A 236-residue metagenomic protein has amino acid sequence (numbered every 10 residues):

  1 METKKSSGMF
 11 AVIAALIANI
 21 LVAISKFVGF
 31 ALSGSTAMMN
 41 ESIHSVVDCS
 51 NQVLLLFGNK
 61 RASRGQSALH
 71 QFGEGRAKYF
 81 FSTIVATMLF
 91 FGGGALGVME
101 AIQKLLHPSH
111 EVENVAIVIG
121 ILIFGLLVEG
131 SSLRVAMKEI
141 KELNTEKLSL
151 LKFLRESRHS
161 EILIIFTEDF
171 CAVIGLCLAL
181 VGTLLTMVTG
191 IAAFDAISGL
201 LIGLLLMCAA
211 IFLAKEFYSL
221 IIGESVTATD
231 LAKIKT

Functional and structural regions predicted by a protein language model:
M1-S25, F30: Topogenic membrane-insertion module of multi-pass membrane proteins
K5-A14, I43-L54, F80-G93: Alpha-helical transmembrane segments of integral membrane proteins, especially early/N-terminal helices
G8, A77-T236: Alpha-helical transmembrane segments and adjacent TM-loop junctions that form the membrane-embedded core of multi-pass
V12, M38-E41, A192, G199: Hydrophobic/aromatic positions within or immediately flanking transmembrane alpha-helices of multi-pass small-molecule
A18, A31-S63, L163-C177: Acidic (Asp/Glu-rich) catalytic motifs at the cytosolic membrane interface
S25, I43, S50, F57 (+2 more regions): Membrane-embedded alpha-helices of multi-pass transport/permease systems
G58-A77, H107: Aspartate-rich (DDxxD/NDxxD/DxxxD) Mg2+/diphosphate-binding motifs and their adjoining helix-loop segments
